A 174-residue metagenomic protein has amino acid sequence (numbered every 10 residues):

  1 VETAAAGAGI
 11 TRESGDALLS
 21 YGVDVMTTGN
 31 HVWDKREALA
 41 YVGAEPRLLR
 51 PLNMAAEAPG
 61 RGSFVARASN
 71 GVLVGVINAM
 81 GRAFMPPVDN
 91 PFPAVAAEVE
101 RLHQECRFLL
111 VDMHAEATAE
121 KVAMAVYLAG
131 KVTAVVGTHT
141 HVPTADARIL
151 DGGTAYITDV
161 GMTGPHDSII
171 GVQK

Functional and structural regions predicted by a protein language model:
V1-K174: Acidic, metal/ion-coordinating pockets
